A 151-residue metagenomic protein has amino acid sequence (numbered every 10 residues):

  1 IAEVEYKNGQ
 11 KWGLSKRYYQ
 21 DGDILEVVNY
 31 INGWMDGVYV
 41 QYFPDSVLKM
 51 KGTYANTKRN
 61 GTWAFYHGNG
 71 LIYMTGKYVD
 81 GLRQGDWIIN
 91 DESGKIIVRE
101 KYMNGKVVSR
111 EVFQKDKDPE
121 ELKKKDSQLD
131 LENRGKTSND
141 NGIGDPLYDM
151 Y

Functional and structural regions predicted by a protein language model:
I1-Y151: Glycine/tyrosine- and acidic-biased, solvent-exposed loop/turn segments at the edges of beta-strands
